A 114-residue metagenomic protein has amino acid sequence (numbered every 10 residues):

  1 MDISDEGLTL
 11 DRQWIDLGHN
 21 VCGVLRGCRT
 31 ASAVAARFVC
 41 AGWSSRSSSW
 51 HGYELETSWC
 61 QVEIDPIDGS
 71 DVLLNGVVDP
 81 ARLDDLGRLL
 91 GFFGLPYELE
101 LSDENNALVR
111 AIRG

Functional and structural regions predicted by a protein language model:
M1-G114: Structured alpha/beta or helical-core interaction and ligand-binding surfaces enriched in interleaved
